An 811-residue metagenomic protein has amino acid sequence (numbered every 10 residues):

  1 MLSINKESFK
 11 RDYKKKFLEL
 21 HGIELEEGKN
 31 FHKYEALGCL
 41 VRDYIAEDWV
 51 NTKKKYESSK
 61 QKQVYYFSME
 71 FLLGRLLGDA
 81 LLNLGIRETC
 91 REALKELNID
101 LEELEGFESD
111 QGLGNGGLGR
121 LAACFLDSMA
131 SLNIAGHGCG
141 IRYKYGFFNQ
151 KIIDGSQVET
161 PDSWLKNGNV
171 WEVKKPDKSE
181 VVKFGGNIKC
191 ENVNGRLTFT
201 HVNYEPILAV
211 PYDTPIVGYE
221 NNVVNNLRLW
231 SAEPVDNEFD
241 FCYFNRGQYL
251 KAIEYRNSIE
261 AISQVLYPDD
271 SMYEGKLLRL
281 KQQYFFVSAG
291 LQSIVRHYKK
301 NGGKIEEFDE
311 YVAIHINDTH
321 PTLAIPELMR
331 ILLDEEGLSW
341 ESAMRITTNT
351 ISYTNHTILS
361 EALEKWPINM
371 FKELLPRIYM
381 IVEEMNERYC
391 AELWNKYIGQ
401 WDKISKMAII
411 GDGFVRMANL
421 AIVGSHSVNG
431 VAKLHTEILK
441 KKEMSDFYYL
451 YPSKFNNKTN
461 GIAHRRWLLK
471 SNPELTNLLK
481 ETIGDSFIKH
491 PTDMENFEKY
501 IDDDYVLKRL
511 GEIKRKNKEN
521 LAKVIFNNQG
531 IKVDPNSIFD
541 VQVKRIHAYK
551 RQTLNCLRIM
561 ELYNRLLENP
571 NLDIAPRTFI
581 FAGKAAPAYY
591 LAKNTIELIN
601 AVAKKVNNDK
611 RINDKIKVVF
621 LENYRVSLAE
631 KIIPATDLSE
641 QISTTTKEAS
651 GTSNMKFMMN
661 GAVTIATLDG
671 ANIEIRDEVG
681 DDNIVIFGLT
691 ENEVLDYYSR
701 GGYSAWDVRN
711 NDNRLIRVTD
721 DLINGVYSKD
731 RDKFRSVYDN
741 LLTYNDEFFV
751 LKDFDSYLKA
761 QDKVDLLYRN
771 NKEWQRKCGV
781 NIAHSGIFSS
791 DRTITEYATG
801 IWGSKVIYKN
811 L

Functional and structural regions predicted by a protein language model:
M1-L811: A conserved ligand/cofactor-binding region detector
